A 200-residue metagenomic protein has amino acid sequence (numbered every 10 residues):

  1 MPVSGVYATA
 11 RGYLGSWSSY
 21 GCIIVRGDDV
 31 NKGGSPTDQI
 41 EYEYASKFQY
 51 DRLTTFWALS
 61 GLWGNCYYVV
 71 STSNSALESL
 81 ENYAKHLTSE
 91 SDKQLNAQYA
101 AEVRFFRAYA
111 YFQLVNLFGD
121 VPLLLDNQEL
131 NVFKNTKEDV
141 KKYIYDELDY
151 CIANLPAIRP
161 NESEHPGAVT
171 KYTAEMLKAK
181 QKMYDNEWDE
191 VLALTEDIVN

Functional and structural regions predicted by a protein language model:
M1-V25, T195: Membrane-proximal, proline-rich intrinsically disordered regions
S4, A8-Y13, P36-F118, L130-D139 (+1 more regions): Conserved, well-structured interaction surfaces
R104, E175-K182: TPR/Sel1-like alpha-solenoid repeat signature
L148-P156, E196-N200: Long, well-ordered core segments of solenoidal/helical folds
T170-T173: Generic helix N-cap/helix-start motif at coil->alpha-helix transitions
